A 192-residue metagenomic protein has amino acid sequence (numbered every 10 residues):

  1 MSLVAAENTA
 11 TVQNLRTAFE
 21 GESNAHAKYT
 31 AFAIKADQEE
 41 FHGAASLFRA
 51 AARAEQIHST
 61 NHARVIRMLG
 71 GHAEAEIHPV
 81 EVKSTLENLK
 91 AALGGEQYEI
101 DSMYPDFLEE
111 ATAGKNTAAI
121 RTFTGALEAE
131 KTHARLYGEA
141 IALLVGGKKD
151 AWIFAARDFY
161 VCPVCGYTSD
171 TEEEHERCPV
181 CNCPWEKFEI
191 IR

Functional and structural regions predicted by a protein language model:
M1-R192: Non-heme di-metal
